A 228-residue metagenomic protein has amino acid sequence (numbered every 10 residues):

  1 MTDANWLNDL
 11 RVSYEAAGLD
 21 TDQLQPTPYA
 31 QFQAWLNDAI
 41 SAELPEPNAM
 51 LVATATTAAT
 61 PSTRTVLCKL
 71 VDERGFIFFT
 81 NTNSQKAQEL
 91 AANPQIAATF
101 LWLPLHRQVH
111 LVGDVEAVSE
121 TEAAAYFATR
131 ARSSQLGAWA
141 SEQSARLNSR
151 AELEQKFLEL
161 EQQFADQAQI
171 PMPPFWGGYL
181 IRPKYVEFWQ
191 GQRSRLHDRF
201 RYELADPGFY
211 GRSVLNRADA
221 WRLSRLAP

Functional and structural regions predicted by a protein language model:
M1-P228: Binding-site signature for planar aromatic cofactors or substrates
